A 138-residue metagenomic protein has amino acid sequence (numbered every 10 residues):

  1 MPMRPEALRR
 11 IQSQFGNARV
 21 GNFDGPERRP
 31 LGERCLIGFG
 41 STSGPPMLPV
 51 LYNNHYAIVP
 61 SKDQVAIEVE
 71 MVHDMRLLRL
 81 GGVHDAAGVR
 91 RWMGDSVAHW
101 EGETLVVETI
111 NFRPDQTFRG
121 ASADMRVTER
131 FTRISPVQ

Functional and structural regions predicted by a protein language model:
M1-Q138: PEST-like low-complexity, intrinsically disordered acidic/proline/serine-rich tracts that flank trafficking/processing
